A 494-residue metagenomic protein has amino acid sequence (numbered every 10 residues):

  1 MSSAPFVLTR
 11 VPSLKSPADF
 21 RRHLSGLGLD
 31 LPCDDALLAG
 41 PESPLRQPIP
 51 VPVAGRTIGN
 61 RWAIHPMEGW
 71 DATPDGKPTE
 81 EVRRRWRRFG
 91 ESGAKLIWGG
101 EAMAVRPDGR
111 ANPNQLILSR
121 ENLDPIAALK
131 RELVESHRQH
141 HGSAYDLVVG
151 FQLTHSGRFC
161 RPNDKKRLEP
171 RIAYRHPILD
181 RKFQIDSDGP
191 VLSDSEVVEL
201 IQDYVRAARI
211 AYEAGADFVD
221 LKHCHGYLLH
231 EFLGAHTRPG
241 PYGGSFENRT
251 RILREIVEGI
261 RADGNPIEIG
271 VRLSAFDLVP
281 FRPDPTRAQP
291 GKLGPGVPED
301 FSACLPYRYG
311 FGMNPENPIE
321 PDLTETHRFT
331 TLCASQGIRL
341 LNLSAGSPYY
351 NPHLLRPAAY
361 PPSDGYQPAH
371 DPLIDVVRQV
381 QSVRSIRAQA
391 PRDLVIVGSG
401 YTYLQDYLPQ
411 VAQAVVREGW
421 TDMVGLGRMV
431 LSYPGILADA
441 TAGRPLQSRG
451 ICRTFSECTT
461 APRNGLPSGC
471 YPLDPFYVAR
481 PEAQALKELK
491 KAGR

Functional and structural regions predicted by a protein language model:
M1-R494: Flavin-dependent oxidoreductase catalytic cores
